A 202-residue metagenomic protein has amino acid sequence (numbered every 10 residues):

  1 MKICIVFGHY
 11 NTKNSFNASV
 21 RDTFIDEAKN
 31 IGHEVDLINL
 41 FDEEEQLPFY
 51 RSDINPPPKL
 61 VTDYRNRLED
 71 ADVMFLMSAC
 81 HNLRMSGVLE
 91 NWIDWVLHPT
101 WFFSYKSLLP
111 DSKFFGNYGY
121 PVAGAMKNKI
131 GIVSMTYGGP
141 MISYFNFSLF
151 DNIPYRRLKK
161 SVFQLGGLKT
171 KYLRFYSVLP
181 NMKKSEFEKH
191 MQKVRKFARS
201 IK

Functional and structural regions predicted by a protein language model:
M1-H33: N-terminal beta1-alpha1 ligand-phosphate binding loop
C4, D36, K171: Conserved beta-strand positions in the Rossmann-like core of class I SAM-dependent methyltransferases
V6-G8, I38, S134-T136: Short hydrophobic segments within beta-strands
S15-S19, G87-N91, S185: Generic recognition of short, well-ordered alpha-helical segments
I25, S143-K202: Glycine-rich phosphate/pyrophosphate-binding loop and the adjoining helix
H33-E45, R174-S177: A short beta-strand-loop structural module common to alpha/beta enzyme folds
N39-P58: N-terminal beta-loop-helix "entrance" segment that forms/cooperates in small-molecule cofactor or anionic ligand
P56-R156: Helix-loop-strand module that forms the ligand-binding subsite of alpha/beta enzymes
